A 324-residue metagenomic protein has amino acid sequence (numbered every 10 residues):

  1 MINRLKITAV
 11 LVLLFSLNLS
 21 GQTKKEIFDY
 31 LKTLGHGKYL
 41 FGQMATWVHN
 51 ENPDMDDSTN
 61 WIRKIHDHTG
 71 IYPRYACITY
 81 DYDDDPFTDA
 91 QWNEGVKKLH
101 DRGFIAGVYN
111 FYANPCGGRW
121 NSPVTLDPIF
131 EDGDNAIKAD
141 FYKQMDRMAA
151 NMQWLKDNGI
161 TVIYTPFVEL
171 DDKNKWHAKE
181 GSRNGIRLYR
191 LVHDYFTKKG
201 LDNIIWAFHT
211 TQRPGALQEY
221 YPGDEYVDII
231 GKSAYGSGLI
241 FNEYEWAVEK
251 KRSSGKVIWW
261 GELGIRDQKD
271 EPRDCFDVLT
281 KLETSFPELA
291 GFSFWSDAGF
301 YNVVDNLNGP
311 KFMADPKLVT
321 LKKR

Functional and structural regions predicted by a protein language model:
M1-Q22: Bacterial Sec-dependent N-terminal signal peptides
Q22-I78, D85, A90, T280 (+1 more regions): N-terminal module-boundary/linker segments of secreted carbohydrate-active enzymes
K25-I27, D54-I65, A90-E94, M148-N151 (+3 more regions): Alpha-helical scaffolding within the catalytic cores of extracellular/periplasmic polymer-degrading hydrolases
G35-T46, L263-R324: Substrate-binding cleft of secreted/luminal carbohydrate-active enzymes
Q43-M44, T165-D171, Y189-A216, V257-Q268 (+1 more regions): Aromatic-lined carbohydrate-recognition surfaces of secreted/lumenal glycan-active proteins
W47-S58, Y80-Q91, D140-Q144, T211-A216 (+3 more regions): Acidic-and-aromatic substrate-binding clefts and catalytic sites of carbohydrate-active enzymes
D84-D202: Substrate-binding cleft of extracellular glycoside hydrolase catalytic domains
Y109, Y220-D270, F312-D315: Glycoside hydrolase catalytic-domain groove-lining segments
